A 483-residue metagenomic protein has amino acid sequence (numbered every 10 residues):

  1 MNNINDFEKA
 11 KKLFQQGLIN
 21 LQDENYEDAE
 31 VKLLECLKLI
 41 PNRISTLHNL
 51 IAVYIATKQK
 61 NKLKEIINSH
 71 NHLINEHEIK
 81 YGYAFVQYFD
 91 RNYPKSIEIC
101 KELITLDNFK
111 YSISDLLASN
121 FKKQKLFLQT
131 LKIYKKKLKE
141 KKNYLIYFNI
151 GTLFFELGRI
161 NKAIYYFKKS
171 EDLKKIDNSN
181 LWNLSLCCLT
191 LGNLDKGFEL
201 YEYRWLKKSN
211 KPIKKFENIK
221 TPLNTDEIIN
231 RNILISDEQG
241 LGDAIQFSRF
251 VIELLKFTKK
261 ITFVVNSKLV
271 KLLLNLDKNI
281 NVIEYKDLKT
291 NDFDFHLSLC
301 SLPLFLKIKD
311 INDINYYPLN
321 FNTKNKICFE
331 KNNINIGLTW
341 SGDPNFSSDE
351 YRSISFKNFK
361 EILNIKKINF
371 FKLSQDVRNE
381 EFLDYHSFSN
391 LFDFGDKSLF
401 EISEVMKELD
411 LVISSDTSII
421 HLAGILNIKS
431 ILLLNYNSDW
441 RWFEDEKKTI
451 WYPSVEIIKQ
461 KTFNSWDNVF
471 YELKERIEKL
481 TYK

Functional and structural regions predicted by a protein language model:
M1-L411, D416-K483: Alpha-helical solenoid repeat scaffolds of the TPR/TPR-like class and their adjacent stem/linker regions that mediate
